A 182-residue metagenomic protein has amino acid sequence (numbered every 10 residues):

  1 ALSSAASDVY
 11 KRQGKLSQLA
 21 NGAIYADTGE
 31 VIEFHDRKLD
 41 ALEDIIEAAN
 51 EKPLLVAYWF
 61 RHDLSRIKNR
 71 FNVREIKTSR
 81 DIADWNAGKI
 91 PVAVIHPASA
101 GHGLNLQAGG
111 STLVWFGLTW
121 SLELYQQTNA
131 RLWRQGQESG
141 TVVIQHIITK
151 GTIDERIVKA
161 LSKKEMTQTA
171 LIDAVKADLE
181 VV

Functional and structural regions predicted by a protein language model:
A1-A6, Y10: Single conserved hydrophobic/aromatic residue that forms the stacking wall/gate of nucleotide- or nucleobase-binding
A5, N69-F71, G109: Short, structured coil segments at secondary-structure junctions
G14-R37: Glycine-rich phosphate-binding "P-loop"
V31-V56: Conserved interdomain hinge at the start of the Helicase C-terminal
R61-K68: Catalytic donor nucleotide-activated moiety binding site of glycosyltransferases and closely related
L64, R74-R156, A160-K164: Conserved RecA-like P-loop NTPase helicase motor core
E155-V158, S162-V182: C-terminal or mid-to-C-terminal helical accessory/interaction module adjacent to the motor/catalytic core
